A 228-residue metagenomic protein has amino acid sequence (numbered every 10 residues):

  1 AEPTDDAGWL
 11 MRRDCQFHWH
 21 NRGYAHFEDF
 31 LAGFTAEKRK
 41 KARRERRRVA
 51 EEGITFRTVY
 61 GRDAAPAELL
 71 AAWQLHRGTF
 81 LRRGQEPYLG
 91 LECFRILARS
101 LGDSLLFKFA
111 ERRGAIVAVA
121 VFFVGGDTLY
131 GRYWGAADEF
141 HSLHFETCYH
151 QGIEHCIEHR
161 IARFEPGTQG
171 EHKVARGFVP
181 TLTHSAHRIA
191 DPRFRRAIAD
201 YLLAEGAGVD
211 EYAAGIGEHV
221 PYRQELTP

Functional and structural regions predicted by a protein language model:
A1-R13, G126-P192, A199: Acyl-donor binding region in acyl/amide transferases
A1-S142, H187-R188, L203, V220-P228: A conserved beta-strand-loop-helix scaffold within acyl/acetyltransferase catalytic domains
A190, R195-P228: In a subset of proteins, long, contiguous C-terminal domains/tails are tracked
